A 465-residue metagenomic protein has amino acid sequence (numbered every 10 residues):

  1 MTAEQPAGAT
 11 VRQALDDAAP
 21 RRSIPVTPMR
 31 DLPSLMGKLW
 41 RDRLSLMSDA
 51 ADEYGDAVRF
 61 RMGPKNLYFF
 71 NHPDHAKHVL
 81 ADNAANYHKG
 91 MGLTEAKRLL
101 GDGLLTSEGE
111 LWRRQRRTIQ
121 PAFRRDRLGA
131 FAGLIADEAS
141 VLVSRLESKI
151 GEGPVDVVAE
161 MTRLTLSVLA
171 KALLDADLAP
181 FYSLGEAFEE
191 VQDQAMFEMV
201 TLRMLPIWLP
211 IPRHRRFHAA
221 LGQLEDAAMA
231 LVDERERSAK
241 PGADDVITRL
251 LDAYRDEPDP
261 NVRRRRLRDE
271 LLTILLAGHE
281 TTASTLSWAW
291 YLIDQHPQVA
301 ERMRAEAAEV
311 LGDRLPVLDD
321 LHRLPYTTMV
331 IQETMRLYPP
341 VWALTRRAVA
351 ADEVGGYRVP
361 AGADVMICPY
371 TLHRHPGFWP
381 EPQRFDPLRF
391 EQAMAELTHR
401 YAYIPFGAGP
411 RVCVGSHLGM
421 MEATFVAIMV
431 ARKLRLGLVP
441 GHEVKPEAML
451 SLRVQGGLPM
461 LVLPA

Functional and structural regions predicted by a protein language model:
M1-L67, D74, G92-R98, A230 (+1 more regions): N-terminal targeting/anchor module and adjacent flexible "hinge" preceding the catalytic domain
T2-I24, H88-T94, S107, L111 (+2 more regions): Cytochrome P450 heme-thiolate monooxygenase catalytic core
T2-P20, A51, A139, V143 (+5 more regions): Cytochrome P450 proximal C-terminal region
R21-M29, S34, A132-A136, E186-E190 (+7 more regions): Cytochrome P450 I-helix active-site segment
K77-A96, P380: Cytochrome P450 catalytic domain signature, combining two hallmark sequence patches
T281-E306, H417-L434: Cytochrome P450 catalytic-core helices
I367-M394: Conserved cytochrome P450 K-helix/beta-meander segment immediately N-terminal to the heme-binding cysteine loop
